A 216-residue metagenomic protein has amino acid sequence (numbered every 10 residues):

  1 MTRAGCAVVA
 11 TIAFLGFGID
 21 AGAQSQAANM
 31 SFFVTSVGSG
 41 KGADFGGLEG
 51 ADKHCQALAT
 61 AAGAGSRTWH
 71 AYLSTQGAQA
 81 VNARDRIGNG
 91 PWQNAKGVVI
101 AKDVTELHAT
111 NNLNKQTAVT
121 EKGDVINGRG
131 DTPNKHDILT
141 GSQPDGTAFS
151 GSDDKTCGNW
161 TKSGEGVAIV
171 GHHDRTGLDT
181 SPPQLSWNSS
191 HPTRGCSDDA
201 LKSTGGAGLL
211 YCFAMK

Functional and structural regions predicted by a protein language model:
M1-T2: N-terminal secretory signal peptides that target proteins for export/translocation
G5-G16: Bacterial N-terminal signal peptides
A21-K216: Secreted/extracellular ectodomain signature
